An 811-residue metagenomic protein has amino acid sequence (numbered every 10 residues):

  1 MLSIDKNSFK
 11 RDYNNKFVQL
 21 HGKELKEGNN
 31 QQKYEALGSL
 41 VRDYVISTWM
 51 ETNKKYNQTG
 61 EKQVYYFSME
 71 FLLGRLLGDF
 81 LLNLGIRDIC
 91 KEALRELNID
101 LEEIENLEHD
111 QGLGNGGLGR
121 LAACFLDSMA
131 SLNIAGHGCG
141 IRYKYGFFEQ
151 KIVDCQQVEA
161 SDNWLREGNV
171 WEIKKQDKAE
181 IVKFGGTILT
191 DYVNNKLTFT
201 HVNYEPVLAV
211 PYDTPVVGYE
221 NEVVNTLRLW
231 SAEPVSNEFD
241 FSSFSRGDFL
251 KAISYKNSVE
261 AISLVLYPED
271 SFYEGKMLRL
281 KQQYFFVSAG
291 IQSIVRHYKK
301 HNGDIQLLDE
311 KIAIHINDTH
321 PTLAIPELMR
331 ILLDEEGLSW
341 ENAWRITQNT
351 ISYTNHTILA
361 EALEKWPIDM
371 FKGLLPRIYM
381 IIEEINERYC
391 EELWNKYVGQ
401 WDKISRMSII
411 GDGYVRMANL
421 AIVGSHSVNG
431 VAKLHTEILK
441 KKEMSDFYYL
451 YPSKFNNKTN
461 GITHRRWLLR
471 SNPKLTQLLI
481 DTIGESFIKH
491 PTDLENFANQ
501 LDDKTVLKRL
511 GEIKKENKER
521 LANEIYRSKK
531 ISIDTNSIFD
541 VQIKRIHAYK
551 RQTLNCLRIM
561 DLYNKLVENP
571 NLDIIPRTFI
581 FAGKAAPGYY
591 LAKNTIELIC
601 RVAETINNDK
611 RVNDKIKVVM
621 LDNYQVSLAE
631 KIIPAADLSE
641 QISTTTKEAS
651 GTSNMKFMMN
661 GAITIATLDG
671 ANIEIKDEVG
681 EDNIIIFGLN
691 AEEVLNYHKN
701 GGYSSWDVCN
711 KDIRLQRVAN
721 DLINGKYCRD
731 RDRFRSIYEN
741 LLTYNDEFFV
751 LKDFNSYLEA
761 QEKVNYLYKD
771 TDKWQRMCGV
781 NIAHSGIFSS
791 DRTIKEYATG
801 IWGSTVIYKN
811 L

Functional and structural regions predicted by a protein language model:
M1-L811: A conserved ligand/cofactor-binding region detector
